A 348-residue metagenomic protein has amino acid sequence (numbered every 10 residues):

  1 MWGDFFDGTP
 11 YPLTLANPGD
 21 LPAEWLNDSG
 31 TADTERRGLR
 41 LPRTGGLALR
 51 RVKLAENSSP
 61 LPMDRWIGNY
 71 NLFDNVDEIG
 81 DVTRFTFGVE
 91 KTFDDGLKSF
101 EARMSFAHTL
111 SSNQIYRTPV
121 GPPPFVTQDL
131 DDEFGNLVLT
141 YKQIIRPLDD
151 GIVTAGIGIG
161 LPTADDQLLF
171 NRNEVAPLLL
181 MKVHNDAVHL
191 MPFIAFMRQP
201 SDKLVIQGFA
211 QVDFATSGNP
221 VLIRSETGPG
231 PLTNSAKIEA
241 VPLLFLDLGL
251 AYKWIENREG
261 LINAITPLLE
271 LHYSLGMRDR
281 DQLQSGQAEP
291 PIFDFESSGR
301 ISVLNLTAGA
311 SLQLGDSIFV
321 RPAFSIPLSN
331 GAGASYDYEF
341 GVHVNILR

Functional and structural regions predicted by a protein language model:
M1-T216, I223-R348: Transmembrane beta-barrel domains of Gram-negative outer membranes and organellar outer membranes
